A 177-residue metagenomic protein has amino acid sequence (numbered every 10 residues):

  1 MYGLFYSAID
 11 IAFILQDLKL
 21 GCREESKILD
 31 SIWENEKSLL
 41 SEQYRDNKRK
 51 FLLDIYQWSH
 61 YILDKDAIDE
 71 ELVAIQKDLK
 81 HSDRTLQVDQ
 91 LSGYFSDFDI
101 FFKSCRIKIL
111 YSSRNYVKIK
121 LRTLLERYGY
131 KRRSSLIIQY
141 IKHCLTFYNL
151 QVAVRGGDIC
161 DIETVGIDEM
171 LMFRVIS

Functional and structural regions predicted by a protein language model:
M1-K19, K48-S59, I141: Extended low-polarity, hydrophobic cluster-rich segments
F5-I11, E24-L29, E36-K37, R45-R49 (+4 more regions): Short amphipathic alpha-helical segments that mediate assembly, nucleic-acid/protein binding, or membrane association
S7-C22, D89-L121, E126-R127: Positively charged, polyanion-binding regions of nucleic-acid-associated proteins
E25-D30, N115-T123, Q151-D161: Short glycine-rich, low-complexity/disordered patches
I32, F102-I109, I141-N149: Hydrophobic, Leu/Ile/Phe/Ala-enriched alpha-helical segments that form helix-helix packing faces
E36-Y61, L125-I162: Charge-enriched amphipathic alpha-helical scaffolds
S41-D97: Long, low-complexity, charged/polar intrinsically disordered regions in eukaryotic proteins
G157-S177: C-terminal edge-of-domain segments
